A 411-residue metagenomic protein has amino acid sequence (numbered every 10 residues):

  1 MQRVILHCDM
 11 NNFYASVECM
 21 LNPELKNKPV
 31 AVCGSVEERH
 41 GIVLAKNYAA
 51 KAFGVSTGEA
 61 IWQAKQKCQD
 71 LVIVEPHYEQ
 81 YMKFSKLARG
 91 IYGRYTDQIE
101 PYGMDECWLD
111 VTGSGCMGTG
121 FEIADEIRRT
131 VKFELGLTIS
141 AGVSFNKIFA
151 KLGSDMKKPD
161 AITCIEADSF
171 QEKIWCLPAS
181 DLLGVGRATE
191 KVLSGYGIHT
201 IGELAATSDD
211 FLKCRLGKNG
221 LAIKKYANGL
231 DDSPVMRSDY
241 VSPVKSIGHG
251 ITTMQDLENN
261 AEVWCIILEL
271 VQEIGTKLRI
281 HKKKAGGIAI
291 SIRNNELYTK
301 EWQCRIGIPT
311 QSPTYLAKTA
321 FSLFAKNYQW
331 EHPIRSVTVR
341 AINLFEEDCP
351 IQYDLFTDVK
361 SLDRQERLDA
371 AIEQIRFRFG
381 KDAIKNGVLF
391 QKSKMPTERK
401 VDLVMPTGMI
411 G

Functional and structural regions predicted by a protein language model:
M1-K225, V235-S238, T276, V359-G411: Gly/Gly-Pro- and Ser/Thr-rich, intrinsically disordered tail segments characteristic of DNA damage-repair and tolerance
H7, T189-P333: DNA-contacting surface of Y-family translesion DNA polymerases
F13, V36-R39, N295-Y298, L344-E347: Short, charged/polar surface micro-motifs in flexible loops or helix N-caps
V72-I73, Y298-W302, C349-P350: Short small-residue beta-strand/loop micro-motif enriched in glycine and branched aliphatics
Y102-E106, S144-K147, K283-G287, H332-S336: Short Gly/Ser/Thr- and Asp/Glu-enriched loop/turn motifs at secondary-structure junctions
C107-G113, E301-C304, Q352-T357: Short, hydrophobic beta-strand segments
T138-S140, A289, S336-T338: Residues at or immediately flanking beta-strands
F321-R378: C-terminal hydrophobic structural anchor segments that stabilize assembly/packing rather than catalytic chemistry
